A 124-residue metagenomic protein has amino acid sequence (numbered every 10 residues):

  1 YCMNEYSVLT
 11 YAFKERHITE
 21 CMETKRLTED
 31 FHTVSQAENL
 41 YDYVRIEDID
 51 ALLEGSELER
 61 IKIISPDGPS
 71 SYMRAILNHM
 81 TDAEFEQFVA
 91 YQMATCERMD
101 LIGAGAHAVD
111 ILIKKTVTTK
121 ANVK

Functional and structural regions predicted by a protein language model:
Y1-C2, T28-S35, Q92-E97: Short C-terminal domain-edge/linker segments immediately following a structured domain
Y1-R26: Conserved class I S-adenosyl-L-methionine
C2-N4, D48, I64-D67: Generic secondary-structure microfeatures
A12-R16, T24, Y43-E47, S70-S71 (+1 more regions): A general structural signal for short secondary-structure boundary/capping elements
F13-E15, T33, M80-F85: N-terminal start-of-chain detector that recognizes signal peptides and the immediate post-cleavage beginning
I18-D42, I64-D67: C-terminal alpha-helical "lid/dimerization" subdomain adjacent to the S-adenosyl-L-methionine
E38-E57, I61-I63: Short alpha-helix
K62-K124: A C-terminal cap/extension of S-adenosyl-L-methionine-dependent methyltransferases that defines the acceptor-substrate
